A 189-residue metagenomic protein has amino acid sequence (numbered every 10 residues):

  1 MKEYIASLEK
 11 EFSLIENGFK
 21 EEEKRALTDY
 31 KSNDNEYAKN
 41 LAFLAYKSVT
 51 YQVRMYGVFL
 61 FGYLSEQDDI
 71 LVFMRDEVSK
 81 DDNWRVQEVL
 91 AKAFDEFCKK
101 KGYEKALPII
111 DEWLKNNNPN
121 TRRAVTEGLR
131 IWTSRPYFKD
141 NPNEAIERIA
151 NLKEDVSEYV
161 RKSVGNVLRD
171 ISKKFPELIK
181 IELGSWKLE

Functional and structural regions predicted by a protein language model:
M1-E189: Alpha-helical scaffold domains
